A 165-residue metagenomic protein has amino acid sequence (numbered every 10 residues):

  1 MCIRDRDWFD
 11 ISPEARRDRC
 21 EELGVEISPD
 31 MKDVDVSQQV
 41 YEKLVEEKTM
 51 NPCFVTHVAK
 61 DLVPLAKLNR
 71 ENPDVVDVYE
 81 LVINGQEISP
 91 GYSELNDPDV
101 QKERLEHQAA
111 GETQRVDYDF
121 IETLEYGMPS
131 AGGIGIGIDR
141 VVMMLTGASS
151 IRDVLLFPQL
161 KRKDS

Functional and structural regions predicted by a protein language model:
M1-I3: Short, small-residue-biased leader/transition segments that mark boundaries at the very start of proteins
R6-S165: A translation/RNA-centric and nucleic-acid-associated enzymatic feature enriched in Class II aminoacyl-tRNA synthetases
